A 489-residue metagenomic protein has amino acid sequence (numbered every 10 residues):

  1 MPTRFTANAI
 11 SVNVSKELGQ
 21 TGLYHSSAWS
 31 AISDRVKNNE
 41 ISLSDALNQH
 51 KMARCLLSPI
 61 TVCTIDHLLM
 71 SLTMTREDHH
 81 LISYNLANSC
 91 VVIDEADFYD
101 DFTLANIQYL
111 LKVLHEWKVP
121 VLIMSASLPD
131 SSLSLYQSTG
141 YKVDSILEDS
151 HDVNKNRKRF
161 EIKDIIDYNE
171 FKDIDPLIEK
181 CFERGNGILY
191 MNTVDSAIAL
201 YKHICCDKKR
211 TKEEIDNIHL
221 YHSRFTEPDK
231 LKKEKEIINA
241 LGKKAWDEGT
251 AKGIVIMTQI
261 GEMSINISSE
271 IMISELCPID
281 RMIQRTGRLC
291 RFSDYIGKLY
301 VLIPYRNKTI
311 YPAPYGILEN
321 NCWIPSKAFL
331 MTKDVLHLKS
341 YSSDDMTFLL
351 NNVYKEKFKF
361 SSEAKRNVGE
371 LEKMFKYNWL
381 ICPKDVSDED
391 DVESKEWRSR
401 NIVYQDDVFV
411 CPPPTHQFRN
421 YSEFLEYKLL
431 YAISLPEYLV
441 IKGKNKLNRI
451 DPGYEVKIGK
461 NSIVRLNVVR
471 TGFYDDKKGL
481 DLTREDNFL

Functional and structural regions predicted by a protein language model:
M1-E17, T21-W29, L128-L133: Conserved Walker A/P-loop ATP-binding site and its immediately adjacent core in helicase/helicase-like ATPase domains
M1-T6, Y24, V121-M124, N186-N192 (+1 more regions): Conserved RecA-like ASCE P-loop NTPase motor core of nucleic-acid helicases/translocases
G19-T73: Inter-Walker segment of RecA-like/P-loop motor cores
L23-K37, V194-D195, I218-K235, I256-E262: Conserved helicase motor
R54-L57, R76-V91, K252: Short basic/glycine-enriched coil/helix segment immediately N-terminal to the Walker B
H80-C90, E95-D152: Post-DEXD/H (motif II) to motif III coupling segment of the RecA-like Helicase ATP-binding lobe
D130-E183: Interdomain hinge/linker at the junction between the two RecA-like core domains of SF2 helicases
P176, Y190, A199-K202, C206-W246 (+2 more regions): C-terminal helicase lobe and adjacent C-terminal extensions/tails of nucleic-acid helicase motors
